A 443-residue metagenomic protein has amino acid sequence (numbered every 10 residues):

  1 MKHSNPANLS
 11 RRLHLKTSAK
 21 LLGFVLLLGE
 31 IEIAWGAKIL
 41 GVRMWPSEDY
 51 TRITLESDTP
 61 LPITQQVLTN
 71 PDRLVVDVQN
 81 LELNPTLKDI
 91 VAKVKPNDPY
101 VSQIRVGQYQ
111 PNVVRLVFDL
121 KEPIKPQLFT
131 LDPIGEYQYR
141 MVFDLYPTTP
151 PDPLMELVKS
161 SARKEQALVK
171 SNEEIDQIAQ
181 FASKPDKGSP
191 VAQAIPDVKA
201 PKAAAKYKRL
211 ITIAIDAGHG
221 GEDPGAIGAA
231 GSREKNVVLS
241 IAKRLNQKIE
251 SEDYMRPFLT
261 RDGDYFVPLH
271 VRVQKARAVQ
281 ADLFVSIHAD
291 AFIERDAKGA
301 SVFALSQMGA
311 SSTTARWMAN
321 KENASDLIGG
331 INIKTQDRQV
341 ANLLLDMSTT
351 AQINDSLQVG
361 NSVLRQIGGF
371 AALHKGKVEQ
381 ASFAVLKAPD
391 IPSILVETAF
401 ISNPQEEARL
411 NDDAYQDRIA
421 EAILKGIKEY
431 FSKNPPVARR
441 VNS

Functional and structural regions predicted by a protein language model:
K2-L26, E32-T212: Signal-peptide-cleaved, periplasmic/extracellular N-terminal interaction regions immediately downstream of the signal
S57-T59, V78-N80, L120-E122, L145-P147 (+5 more regions): Flexible glycine-/small-residue-rich
T64-Q65, P85-T86, E222-A226, P404: Short, solvent-exposed loop/turn elements at domain surfaces
D176-V340, T349-N361, R365, E379 (+4 more regions): Catalytic-core regions of hydrolytic enzymes
G369-V378, D390-P392: Conserved short secondary-structure transition element at the edge of the structured enzyme core that lines
Q380-S443: C-terminal, charge/polar-rich interaction regions
